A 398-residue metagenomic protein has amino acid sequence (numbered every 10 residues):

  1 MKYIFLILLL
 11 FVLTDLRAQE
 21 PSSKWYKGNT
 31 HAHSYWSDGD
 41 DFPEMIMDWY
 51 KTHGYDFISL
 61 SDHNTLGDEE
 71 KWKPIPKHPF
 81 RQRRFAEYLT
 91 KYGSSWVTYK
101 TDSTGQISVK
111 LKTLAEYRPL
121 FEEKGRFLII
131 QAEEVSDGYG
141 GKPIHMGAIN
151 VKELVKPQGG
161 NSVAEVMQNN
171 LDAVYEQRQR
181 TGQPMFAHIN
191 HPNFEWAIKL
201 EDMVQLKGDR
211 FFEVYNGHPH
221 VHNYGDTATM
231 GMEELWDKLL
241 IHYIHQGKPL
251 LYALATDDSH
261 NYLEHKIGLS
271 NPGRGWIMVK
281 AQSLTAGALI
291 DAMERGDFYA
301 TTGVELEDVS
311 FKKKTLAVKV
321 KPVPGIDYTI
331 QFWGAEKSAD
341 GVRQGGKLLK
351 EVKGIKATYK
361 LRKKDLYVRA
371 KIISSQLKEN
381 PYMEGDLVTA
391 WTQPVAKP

Functional and structural regions predicted by a protein language model:
Y3-V12: Sec-dependent N-terminal signal peptides
T14-A18: Sec/Tat signal peptide C-region and signal peptidase I cleavage site
Q19-P398: Extended, charged catalytic domains and RNA/DNA-binding interfaces, predominantly in divalent-metal-using enzymes
